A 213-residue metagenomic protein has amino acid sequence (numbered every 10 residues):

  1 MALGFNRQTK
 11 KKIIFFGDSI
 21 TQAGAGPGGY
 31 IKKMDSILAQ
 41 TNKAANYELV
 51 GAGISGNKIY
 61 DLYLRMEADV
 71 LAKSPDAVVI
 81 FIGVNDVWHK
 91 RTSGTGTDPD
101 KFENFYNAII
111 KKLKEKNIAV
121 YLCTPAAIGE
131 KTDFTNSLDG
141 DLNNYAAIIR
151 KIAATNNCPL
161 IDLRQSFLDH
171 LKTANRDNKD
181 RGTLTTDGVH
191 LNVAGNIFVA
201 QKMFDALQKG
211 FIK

Functional and structural regions predicted by a protein language model:
M1-S55, Y60, R65-S74: Serine-esterase "nucleophile elbow" of acetyl-processing enzymes
K33-A45, D61-K213: Alpha-helical cap/lid subdomain in secreted, periplasmic, or secretory-pathway luminal O-acyl-processing enzymes
